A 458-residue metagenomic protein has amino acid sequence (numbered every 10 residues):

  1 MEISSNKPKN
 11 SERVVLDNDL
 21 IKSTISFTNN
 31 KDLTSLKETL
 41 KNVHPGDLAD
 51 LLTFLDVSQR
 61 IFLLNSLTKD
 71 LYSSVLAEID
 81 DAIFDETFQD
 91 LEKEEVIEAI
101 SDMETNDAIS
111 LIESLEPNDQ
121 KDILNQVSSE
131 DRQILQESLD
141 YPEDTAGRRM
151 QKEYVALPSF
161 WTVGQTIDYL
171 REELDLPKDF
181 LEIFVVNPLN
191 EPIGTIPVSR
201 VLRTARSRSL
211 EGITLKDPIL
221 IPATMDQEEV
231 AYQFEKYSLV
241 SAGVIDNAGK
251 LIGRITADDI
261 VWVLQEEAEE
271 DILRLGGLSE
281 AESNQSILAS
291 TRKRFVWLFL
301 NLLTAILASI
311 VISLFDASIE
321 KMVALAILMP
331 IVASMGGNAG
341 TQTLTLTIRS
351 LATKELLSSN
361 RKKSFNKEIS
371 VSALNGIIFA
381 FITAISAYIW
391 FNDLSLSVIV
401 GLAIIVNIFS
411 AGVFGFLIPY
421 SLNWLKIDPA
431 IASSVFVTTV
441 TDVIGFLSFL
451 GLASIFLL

Functional and structural regions predicted by a protein language model:
M1-R274: Hydrophobic packing positions in regular secondary-structure scaffolds
V263, A268-V413, L417-I431, V435-V440 (+1 more regions): Alpha-helical transmembrane segments and their membrane-interface boundaries that form or gate the permeation pathway
